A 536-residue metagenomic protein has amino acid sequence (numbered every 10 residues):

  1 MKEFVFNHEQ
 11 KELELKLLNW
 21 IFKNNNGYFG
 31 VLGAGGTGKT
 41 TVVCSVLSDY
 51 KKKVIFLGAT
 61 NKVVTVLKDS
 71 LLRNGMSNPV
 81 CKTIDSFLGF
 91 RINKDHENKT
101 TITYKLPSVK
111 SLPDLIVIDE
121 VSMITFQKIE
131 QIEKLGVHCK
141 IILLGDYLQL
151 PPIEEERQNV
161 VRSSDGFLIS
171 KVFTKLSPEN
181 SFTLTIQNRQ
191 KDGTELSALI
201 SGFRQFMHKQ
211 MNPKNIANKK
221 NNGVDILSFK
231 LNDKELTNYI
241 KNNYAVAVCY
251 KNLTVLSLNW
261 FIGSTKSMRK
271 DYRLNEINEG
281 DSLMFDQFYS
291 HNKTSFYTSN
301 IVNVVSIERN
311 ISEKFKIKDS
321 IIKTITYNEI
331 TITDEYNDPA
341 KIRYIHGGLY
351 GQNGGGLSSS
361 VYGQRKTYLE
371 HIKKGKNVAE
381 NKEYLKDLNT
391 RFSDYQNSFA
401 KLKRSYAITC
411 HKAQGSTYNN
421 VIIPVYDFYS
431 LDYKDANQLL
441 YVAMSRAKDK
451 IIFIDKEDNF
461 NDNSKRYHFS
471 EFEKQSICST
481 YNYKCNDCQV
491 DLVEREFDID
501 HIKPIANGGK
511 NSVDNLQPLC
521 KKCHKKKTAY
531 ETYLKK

Functional and structural regions predicted by a protein language model:
M1-N461: Conserved ATP-binding/catalytic motifs of P-loop helicase motor domains
V5-H8, M123, H468, D491 (+1 more regions): Short, conserved sequence motifs enriched in acidic/basic residues, glycine, and aromatics that mark functional "hot
R91, T125, P151-P152, E496 (+2 more regions): Activation segment
G415, K484, D498, L519: The −1 position to Zn-ligating cysteines in a subset of zinc-ribbon hairpins
I451-I454, L519, C523: Generic detector of short, aliphatic-rich beta-strand segments that form the cores of beta-sheets in diverse domain
N459-Q489, K510, D514, K536: Short, charged surface segments at domain edges that flank catalytic/cofactor-binding sites
Q489-P518, E531-K535: Histidine-centered nuclease catalytic patch
V490-D491, H524-K526: Detector for the c-type heme attachment site
